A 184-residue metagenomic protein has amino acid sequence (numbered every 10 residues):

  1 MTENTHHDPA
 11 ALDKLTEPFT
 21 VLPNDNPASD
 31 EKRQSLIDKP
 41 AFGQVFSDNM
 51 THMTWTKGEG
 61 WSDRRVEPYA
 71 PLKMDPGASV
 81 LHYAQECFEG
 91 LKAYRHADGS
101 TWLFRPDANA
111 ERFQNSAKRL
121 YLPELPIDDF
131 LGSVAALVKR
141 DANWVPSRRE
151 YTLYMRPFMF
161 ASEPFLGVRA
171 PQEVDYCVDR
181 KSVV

Functional and structural regions predicted by a protein language model:
M1-V184: Conserved alpha/beta cores of soluble small-molecule-handling proteins
